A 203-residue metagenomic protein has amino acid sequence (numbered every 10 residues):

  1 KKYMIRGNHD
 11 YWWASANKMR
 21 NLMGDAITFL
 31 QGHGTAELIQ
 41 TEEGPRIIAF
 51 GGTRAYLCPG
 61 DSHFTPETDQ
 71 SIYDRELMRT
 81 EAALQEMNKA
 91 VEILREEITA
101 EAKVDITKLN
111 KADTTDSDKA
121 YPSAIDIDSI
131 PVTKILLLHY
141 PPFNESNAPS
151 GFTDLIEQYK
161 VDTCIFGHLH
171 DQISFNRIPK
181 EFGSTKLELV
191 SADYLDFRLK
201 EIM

Functional and structural regions predicted by a protein language model:
K1, R46, I130-T133: Short coil/turn segments at beta-strand junctions that form active-site/ligand-binding loops
K1-E43, S150-V161, V190-A192: Core catalytic region of metal-dependent phosphoesterases/phosphodiesterases, especially metallo-beta-lactamase-like
K2, G7, F50, H168 (+1 more regions): Divalent metal-coordination and catalytic microenvironments
N8-A16, A36-E37, L57-D61, P141-P149 (+2 more regions): Active-site environment of divalent metal-dependent phosphoester hydrolases
N17, E37-G44, S71, Q85 (+5 more regions): Binuclear metal-dependent phosphoesterase catalytic core
G44-I127, K200-I202: Binuclear metal-dependent hydrolase catalytic cores centered on His/Asp/Glu-rich metal-binding motifs
I47-Y56, I135-L137, K186-A192: Active-site-proximal beta-strand elements of phosphoester/diester hydrolases
L57-E67, R95, I125-V161: Active-site-proximal segments of metal-dependent phosphoesterases and phosphodiesterases across multiple
